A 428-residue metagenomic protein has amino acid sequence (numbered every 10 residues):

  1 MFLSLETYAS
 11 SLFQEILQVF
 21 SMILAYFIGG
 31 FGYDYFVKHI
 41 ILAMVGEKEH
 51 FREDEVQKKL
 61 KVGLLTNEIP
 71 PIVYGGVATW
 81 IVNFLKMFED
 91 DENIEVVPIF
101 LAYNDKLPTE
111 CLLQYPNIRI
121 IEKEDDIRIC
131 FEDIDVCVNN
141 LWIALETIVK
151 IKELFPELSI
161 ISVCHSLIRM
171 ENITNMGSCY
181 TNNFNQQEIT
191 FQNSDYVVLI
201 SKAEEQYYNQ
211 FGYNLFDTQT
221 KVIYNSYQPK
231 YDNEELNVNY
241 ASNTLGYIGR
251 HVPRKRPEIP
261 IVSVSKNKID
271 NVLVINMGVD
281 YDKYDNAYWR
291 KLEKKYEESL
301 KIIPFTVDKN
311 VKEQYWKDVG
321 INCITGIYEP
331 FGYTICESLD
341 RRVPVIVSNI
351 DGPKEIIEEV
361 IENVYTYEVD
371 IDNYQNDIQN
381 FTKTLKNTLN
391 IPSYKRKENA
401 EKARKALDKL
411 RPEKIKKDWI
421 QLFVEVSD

Functional and structural regions predicted by a protein language model:
L60-L65, V198, N237-K255, I261-V264 (+1 more regions): Conserved donor-binding/catalytic core segment of Leloir-type glycosyltransferases
D105-L112, Q210-F211, I275-L300, V311 (+1 more regions): Short, structured helix-loop element that forms part of the nucleotide-activated donor/catalytic region
I120, R254, D372-N380, N390-V424: A charged, aromatic-enriched C-terminal amphipathic alpha-helix characteristic of glycosyltransferases across folds
N139-A144, C164: Short His-centered aromatic/hydrophobic patch
I168, A203-E204, V222-D232, V279-D280: Short beta-strand->alpha-helix junction loop in the catalytic core of nucleotide-activated group-transfer enzymes
T181-T218, P229: A short, active-site helix/loop in glycosyltransferases that binds the activated sugar's phosphate group
I327: Aromatic "clamp/platform" in nucleotide-sugar-dependent glycosyltransferases that forms part of the donor/acceptor
P344-V347, K354, E358: Short hydrophobic beta-strand element within catalytic cores of glycosyltransferases and related nucleotide-activated
